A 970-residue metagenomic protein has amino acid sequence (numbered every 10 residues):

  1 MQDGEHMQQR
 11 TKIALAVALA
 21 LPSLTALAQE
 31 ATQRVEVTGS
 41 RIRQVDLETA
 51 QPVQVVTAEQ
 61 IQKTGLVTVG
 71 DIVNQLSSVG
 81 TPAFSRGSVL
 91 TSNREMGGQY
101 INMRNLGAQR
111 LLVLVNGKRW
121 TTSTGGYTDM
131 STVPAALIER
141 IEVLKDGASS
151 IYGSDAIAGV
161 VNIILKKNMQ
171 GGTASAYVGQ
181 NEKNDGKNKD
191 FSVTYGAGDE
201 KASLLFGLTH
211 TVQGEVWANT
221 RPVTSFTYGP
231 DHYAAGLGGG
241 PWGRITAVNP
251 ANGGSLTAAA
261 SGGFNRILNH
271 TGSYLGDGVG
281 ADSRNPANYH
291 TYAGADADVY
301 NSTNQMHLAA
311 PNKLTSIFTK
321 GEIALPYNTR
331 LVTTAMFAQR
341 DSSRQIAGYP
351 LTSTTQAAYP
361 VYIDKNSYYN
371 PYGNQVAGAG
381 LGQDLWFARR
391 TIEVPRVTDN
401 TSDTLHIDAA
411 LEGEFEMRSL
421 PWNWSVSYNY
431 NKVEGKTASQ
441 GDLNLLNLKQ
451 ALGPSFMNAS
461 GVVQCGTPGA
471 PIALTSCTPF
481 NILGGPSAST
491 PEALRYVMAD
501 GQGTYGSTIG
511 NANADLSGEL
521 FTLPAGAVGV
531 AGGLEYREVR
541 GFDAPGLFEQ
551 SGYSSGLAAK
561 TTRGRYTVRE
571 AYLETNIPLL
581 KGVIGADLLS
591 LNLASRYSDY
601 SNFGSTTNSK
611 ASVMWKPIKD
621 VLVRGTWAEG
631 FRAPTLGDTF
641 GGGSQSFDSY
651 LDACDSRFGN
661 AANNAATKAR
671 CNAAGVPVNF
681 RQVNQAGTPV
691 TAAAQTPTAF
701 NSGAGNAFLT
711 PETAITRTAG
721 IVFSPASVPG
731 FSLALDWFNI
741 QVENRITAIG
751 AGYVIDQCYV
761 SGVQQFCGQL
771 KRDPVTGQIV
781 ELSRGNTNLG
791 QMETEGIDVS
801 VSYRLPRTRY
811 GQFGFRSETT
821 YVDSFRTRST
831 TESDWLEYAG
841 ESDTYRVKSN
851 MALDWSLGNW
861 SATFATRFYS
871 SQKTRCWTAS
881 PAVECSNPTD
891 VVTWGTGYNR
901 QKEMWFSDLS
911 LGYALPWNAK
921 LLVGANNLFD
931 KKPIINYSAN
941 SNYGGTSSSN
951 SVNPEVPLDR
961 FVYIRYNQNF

Functional and structural regions predicted by a protein language model:
M1-A31: Cleavable N-terminal targeting peptides that direct proteins into the secretory/outer-membrane pathway or into
Q33-T64, G172: N-terminal periplasmic "start-of-domain" segments of outer-membrane beta-barrel proteins
D71-G97, L106, K118, T122-A136 (+11 more regions): Surface-exposed beta-strand-turn/loop segments characteristic of Gram-negative outer-membrane beta-barrels
N105-L106, K189, T209, S255-A259 (+13 more regions): Outer-membrane beta-barrel transmembrane strands
G172-Q180, L588-S601, G625-W627, Y869: Transmembrane beta-strand segments that form the barrel wall of outer-membrane beta-barrel proteins
T334-M336, T352-T391, T398-T401, D408-A410 (+10 more regions): Solvent-exposed loop/turn elements at secondary-structure boundaries
S646, G811-A914, F929: C-terminal beta-barrel architecture of Gram-negative outer-membrane proteins
D823-R826, T866-V883, G912-F970: C-terminal beta-signal and adjacent terminal beta-strands/loops of Gram-negative outer-membrane beta-barrel proteins
